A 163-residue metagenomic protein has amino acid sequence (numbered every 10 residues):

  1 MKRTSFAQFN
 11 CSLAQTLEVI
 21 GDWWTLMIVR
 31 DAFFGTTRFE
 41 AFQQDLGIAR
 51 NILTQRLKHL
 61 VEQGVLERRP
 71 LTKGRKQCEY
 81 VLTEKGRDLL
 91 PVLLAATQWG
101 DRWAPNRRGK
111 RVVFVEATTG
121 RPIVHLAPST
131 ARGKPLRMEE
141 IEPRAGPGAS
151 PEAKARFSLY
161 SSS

Functional and structural regions predicted by a protein language model:
M1-I20, F157-S162: N-terminal leader segment of winged-helix/HTH proteins
C11-I52: N-terminal helix-turn-helix DNA-binding core of bacterial DNA-binding proteins
T16, L26, Q63, V92-W103: Alpha-helical linker/hinge and terminal dimerization helices associated with HTH transcriptional regulators
G21, T72-L93: Basic, amphipathic "hinge/linker" alpha-helix immediately C-terminal to the N-terminal HTH DNA-binding motif
Q44-G47, L57-K58, E62: Residue-level detection of the helix-turn-helix DNA-binding "recognition helix"
V61-K76: Beta-hairpin "wing" of winged helix-turn-helix
L94, Q98-S163: C-terminal regulatory/oligomerization modules of transcriptional regulators
